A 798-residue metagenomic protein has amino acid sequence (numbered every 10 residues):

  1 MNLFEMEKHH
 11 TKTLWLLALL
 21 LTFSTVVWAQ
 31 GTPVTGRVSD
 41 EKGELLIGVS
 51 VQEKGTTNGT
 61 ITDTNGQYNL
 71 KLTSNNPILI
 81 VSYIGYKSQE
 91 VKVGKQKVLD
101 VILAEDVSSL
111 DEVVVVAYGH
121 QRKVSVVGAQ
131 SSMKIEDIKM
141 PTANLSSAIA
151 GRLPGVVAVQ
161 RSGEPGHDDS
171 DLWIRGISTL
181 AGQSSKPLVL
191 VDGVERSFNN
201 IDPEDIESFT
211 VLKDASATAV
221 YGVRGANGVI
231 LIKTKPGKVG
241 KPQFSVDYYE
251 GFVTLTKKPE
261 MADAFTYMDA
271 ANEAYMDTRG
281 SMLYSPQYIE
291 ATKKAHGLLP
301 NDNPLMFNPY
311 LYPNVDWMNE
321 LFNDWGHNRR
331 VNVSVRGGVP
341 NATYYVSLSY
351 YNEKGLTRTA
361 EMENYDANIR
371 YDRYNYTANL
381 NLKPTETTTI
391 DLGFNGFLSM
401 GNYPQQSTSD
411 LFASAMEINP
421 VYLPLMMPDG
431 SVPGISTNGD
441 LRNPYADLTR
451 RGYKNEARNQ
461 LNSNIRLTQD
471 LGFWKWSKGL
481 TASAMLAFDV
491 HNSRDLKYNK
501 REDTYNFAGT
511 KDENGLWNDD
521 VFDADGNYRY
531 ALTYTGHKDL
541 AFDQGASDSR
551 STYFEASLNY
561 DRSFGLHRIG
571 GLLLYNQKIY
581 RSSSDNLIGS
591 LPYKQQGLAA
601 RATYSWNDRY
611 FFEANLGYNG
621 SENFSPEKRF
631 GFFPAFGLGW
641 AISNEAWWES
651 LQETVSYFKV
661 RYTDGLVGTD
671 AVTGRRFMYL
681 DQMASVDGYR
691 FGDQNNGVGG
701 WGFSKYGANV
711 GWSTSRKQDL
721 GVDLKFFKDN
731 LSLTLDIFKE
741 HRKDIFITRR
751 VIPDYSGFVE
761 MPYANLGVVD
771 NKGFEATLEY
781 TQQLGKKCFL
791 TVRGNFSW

Functional and structural regions predicted by a protein language model:
N2-Y376, I390, C788, V792: Short, small/polar-rich motifs associated with maturation and membrane association, primarily at protein termini
G43, G66, G193, D429-S431 (+2 more regions): Detector for glycine-centered tight turns/loop "hinges" at secondary-structure junctions
I149, L423, M427-D429: GHKL/Bergerat-fold ATPase module in large chromosome/replication-associated machines
K186, N379-T388, G393-L398, Y403-T408 (+4 more regions): Extracellular/periplasmic, surface-exposed regions of secreted and cell-surface proteins
A270-A271, M416-I418: Short acidic/glycine-enriched loop/turn elements at secondary-structure junctions
T504: Active-site-proximal polar cores
